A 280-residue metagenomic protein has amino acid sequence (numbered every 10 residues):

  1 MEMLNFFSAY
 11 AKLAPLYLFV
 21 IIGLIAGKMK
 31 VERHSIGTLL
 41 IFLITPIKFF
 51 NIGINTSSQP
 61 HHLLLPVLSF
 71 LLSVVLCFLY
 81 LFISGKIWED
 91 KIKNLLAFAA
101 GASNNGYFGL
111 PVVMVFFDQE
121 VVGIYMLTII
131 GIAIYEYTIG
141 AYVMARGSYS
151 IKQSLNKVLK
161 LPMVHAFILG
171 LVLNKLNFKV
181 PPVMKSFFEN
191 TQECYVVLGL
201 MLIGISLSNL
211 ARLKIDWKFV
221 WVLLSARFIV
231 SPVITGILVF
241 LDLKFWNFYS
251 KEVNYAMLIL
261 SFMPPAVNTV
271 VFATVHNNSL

Functional and structural regions predicted by a protein language model:
M1-L280: Alpha-helical transmembrane segments of multi-pass small-molecule/ion transporters
